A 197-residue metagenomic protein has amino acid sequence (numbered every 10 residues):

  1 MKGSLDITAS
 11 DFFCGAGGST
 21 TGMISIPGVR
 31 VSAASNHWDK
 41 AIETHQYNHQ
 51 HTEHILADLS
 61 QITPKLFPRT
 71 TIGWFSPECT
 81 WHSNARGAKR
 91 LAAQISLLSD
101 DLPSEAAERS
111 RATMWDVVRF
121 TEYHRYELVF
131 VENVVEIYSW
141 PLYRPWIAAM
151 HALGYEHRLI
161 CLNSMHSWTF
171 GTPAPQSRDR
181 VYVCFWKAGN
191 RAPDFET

Functional and structural regions predicted by a protein language model:
M1-V31, H37, A41, A149-A152 (+1 more regions): S-adenosyl-L-methionine-dependent DNA methyltransferase catalytic core
A9, A34, W74, F130-V131: Generic enzyme active-site microenvironment
F12, H37, L59, N133-V134: Generic detector of well-ordered alpha-helical packing
S25-G28, N48, F67, Y123: Alpha-helix termination/capping residues and helix-transition junctions
R30-A33, E53, E156-R158: Conserved beta-strand segments of alpha/beta enzyme cores
K40-F67: S-adenosyl-L-methionine
I62-I72, H82-T197: Class I S-adenosyl-L-methionine
P77-E78: Short glycine-/small-residue-rich Rossmann-like dinucleotide-binding loops
